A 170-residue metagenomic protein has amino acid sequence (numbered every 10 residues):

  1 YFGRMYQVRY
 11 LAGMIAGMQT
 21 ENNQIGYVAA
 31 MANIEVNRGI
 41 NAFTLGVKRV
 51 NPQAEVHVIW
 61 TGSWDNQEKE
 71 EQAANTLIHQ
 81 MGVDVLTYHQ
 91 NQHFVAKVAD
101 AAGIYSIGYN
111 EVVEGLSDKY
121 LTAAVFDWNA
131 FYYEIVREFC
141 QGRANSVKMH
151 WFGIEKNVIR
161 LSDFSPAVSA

Functional and structural regions predicted by a protein language model:
Y1-A170: A residue-level marker of the well-folded mature domains of exported/periplasmic proteins
